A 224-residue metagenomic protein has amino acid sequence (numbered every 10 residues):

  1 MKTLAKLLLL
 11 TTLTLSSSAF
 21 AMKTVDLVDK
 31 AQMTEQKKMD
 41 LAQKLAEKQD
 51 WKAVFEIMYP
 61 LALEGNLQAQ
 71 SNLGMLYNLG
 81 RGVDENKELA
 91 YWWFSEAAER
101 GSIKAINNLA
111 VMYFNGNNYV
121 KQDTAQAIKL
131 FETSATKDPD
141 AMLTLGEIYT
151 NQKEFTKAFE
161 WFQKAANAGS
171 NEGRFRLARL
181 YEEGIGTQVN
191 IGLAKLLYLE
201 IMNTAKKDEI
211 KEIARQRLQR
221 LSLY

Functional and structural regions predicted by a protein language model:
K2, L13, A19-L61, Q68: N-terminal leader/linker segments that initiate helical-solenoid repeat arrays
M33-T34, Q49-D50, L63-N66, L79-R81 (+9 more regions): Short helix-capping/linker turns of helical repeat alpha-solenoids
K38-L45, N72-L79, A110-N115, M142-Q152 (+2 more regions): Hydrophobic face of amphipathic alpha-helices that form TPR/SEL1-like repeat modules and related alpha-solenoid
V189, L193-Y224: Terminal, low-structured helical/coil segments at or just beyond the last alpha-helical repeat
